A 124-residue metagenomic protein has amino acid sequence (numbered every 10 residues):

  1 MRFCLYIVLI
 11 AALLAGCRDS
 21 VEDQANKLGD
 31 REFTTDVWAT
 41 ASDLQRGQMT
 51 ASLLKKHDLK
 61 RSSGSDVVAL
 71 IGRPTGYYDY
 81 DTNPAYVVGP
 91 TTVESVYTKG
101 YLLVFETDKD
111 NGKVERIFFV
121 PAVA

Functional and structural regions predicted by a protein language model:
R2-V8: Sec-dependent signal peptide recognition, specifically the positively charged N-region followed immediately by
V8-A11, L53: A generic, residue-level signal for flexible/boundary positions that often mark functional hotspots
L13-G16: C-terminal motif of bacterial Sec signal peptides marking the signal peptidase cleavage site
R18-A124: Residues within mature, well-folded domains
